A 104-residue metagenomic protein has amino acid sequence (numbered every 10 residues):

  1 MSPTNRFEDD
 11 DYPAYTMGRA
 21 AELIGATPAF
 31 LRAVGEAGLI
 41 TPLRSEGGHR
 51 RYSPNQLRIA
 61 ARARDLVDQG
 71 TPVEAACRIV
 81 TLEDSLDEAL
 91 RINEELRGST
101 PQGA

Functional and structural regions predicted by a protein language model:
S2-P13, E22, E36, T41-P42 (+2 more regions): Arg/Lys-rich, alpha-helical DNA-contact motif
M17-G18, R32: Residues within the helices of the helix-turn-helix
G18-R19, I24: N-terminal cationic amphipathic segment used for targeting or macromolecule association
T27-F30: Short coil turns linking two alpha-helices in DNA-binding domains
